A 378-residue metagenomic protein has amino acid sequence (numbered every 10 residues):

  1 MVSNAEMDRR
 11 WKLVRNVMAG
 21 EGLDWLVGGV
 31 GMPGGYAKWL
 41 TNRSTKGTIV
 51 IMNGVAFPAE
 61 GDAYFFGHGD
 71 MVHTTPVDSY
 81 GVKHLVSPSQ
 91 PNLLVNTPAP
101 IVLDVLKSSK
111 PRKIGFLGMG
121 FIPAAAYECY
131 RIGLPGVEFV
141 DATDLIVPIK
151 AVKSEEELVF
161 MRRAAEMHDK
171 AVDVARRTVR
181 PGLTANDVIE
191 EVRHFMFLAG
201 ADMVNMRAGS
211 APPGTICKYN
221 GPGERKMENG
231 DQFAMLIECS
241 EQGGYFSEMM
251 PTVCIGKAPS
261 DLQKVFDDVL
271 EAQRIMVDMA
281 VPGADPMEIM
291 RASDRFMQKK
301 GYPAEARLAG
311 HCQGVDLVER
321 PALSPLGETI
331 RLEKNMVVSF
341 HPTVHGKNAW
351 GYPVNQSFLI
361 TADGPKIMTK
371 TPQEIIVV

Functional and structural regions predicted by a protein language model:
M1-V378: Active-site neighborhoods and metal-handling regions in enzymes and metal-associated proteins
